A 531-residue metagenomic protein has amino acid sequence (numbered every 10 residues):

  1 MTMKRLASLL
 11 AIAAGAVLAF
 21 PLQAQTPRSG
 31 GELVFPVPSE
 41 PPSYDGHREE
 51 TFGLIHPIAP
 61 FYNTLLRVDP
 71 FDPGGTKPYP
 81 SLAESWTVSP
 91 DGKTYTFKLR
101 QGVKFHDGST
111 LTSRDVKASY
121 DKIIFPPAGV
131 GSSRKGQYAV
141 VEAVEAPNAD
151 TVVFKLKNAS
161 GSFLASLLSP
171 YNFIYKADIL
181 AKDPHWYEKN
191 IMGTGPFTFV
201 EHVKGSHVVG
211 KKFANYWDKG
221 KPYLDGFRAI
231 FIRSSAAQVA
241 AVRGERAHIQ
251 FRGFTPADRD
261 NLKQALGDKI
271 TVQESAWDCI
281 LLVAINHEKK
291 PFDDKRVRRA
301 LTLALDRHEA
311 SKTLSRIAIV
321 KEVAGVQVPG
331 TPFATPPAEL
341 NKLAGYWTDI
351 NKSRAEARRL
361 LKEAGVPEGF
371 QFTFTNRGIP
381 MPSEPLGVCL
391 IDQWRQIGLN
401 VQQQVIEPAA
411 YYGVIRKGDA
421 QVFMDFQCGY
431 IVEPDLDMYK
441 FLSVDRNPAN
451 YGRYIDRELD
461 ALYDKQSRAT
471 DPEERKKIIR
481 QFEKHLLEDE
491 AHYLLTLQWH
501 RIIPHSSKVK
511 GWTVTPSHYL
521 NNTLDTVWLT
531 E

Functional and structural regions predicted by a protein language model:
R28, K98, S132-D178: Surface-exposed binding/hinge segments that line and control ligand-binding clefts or catalytic entry sites
V34, T112-S119, A149-K155, G195-P196 (+7 more regions): Alpha-helical secondary-structure segments
P36-P90, D121, N190-G193: N-terminal lobe/hinge region of extracytoplasmic solute-binding protein
F52, H56, V203, H207 (+5 more regions): Detector for C-terminal structural segments
R67-P73, L168-P222, G226, R354-A355 (+1 more regions): Gly/Pro-rich hinge or "lid" segments in bacterial periplasmic/extracellular proteins
E84-G129, P147, V153-K155, Q238-A241 (+2 more regions): Aromatic- and charge-enriched surface segment that lines or borders ligand/interaction sites
R100, A214-N261, R299, V388-D392 (+1 more regions): Ligand-site clamp/hinge motif
P126, A143-E145, V200-V209, R228-K289 (+3 more regions): Extracellular/periplasmic solute-recognition and catalytic clefts
